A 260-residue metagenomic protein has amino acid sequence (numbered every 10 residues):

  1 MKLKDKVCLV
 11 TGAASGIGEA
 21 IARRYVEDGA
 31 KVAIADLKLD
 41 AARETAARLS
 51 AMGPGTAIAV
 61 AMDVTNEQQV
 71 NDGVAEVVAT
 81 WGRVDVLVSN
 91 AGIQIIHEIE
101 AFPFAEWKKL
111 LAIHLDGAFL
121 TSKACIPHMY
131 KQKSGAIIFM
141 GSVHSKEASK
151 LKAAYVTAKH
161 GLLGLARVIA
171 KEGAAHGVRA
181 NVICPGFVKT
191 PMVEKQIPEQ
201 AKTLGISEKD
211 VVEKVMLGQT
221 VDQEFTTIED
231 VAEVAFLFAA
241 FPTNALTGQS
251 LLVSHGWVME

Functional and structural regions predicted by a protein language model:
K2, F119-L120, D222-V253, V258-M259: C-terminal substrate-recognition "lid" of short-chain dehydrogenase/reductases
V88, A174, R179, L246-G248: Short, small/polar-rich loop/turn modules that mediate ligand/substrate recognition or access, typified
E98-I99, P103-L111, M216: Substrate-binding pocket helix/loop in short-chain dehydrogenase/reductase
E100, E147-A154, A175-H176, Q223 (+1 more regions): Active-site loop immediately N-terminal to the catalytic Tyr-X3-Lys motif of short-chain dehydrogenase/reductase
S122, A158, A166: Active-site helix of classical SDR
P127, K171-E172, N244: Alpha-helical segment proximal to the catalytic Tyr-Lys
S142: Residue(s) in the substrate-gating loop at a strand-loop-helix junction that position the organic substrate next
